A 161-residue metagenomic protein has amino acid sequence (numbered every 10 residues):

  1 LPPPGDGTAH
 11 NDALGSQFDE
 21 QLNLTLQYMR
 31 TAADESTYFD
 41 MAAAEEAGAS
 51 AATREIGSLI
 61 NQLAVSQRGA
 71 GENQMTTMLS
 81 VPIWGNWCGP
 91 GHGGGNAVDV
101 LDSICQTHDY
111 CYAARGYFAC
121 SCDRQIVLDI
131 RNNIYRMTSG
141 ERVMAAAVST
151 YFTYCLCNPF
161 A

Functional and structural regions predicted by a protein language model:
L1-A161: Extended terminal accessory/targeting regions
